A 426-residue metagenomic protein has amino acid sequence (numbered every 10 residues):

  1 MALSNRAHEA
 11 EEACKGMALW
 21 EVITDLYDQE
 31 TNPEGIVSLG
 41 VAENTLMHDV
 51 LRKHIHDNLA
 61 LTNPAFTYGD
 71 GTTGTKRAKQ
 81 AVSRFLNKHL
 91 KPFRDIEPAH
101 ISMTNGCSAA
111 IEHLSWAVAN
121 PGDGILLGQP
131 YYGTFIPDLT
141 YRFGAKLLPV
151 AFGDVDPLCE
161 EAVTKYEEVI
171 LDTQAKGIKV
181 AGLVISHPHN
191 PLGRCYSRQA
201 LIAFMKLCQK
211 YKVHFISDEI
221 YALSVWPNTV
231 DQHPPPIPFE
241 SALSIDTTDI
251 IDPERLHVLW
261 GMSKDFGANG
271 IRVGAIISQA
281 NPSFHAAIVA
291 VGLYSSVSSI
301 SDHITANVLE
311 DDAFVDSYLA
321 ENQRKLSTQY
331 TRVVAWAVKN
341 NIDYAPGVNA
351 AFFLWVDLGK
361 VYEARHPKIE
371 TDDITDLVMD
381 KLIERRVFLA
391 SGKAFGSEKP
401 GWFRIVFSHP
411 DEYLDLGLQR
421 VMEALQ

Functional and structural regions predicted by a protein language model:
A2-G106, H113, P157, T164-K165 (+1 more regions): N-terminal small-domain helix-loop-helix segment of the aminotransferase-like
S38, L259, D343-N349: Short beta-strand
N63-K210, I216, A222-D249, H257 (+2 more regions): Conserved core of the PLP fold type I
A81, F85, T173, S244-S327 (+2 more regions): Conserved core segment of the aminotransferase class I/II
R84, D95, I251-D252, K368-Q426: PLP-dependent enzyme catalytic core of the Aspartate aminotransferase-like
F143, K210-Y211, N340, R385: Helix C-cap/helix->beta junction micro-motif
A320-A337, Y344-V361, K399: Conserved glycine-rich beta-strand-loop-beta hairpin in the small C-terminal domain of fold type I
